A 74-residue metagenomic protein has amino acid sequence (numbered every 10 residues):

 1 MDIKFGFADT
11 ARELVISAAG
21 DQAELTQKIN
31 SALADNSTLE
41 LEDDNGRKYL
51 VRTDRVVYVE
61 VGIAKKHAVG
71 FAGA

Functional and structural regions predicted by a protein language model:
M1-I3, S37: Short structural boundary motif marking the start of a folded domain
I3-R12, H67-A74: Short, surface-exposed polybasic-and-hydrophobic patches located at secondary-structure transitions
F5-F7, S17, L25-T26: Basic, polyanion-interacting recognition surfaces, primarily in bacterial LytTR/OmpR-type DNA-binding effector domains
R12-L14, Y49: Short beta-strand segments
S17-A23, T53-V57: A short, sequence-level motif marking secondary-structure junctions
A23-N30, A34-K48: Amphipathic, hydrophobic secondary-structure cores in small proteins
Y49-A74: C-terminal structural segments of small proteins and small subunits
